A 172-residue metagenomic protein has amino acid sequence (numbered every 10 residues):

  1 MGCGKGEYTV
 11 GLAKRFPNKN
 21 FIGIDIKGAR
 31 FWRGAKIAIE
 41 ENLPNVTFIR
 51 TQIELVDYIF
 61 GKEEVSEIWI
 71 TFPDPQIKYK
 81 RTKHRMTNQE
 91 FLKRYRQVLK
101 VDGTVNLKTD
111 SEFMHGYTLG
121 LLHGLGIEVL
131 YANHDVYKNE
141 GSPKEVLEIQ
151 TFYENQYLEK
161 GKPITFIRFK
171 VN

Functional and structural regions predicted by a protein language model:
G2-G4: Class I SAM-dependent methyltransferase "Motif I" SAM/SAH-binding loop
K27: Conserved SAM/SAH-binding beta-strand->alpha-helix loop
A35-K62: S-adenosyl-L-methionine
Y58-E67, F72: A short acidic, Gly/Pro-enriched loop at the edge of an enzyme's catalytic core that lines a small-molecule cofactor
T87-V101: A short glycine-rich, Lys/Arg-flanked "PGG" loop and its adjoining helix->strand segment in the class I
D102-T109: Conserved beta-strand signature within the Rossmann-like core of class I S-adenosyl-L-methionine
G120, L125-N172: Class I S-adenosyl-L-methionine
